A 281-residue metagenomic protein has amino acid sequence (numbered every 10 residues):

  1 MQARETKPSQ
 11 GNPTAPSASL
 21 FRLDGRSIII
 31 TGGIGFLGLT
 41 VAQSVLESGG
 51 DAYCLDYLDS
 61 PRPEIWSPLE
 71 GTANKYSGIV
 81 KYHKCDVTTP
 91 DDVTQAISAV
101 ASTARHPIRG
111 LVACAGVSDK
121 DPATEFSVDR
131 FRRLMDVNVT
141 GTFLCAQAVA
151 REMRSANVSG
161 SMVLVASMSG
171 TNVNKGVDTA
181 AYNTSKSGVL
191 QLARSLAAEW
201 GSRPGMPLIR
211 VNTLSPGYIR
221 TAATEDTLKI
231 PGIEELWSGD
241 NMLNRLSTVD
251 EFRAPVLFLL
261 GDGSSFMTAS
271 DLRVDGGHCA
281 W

Functional and structural regions predicted by a protein language model:
A3-S19, L257, T268-W281: Short C-terminal tail/terminal secondary-structure segment of NAD(P)H-dependent dehydrogenase/reductase domains
I34-G35: Conserved glycine-rich cofactor-binding loop
G50-W66: Conserved glycine-rich Rossmann-like NAD(P)H-binding loop of the short-chain dehydrogenase/reductase
C114-K120, G277: Conserved NAD(P)H cofactor-binding loop of Rossmann-fold oxidoreductase domains
P122-A123, S127-R133, D178, E234-W237: Substrate-binding pocket helix/loop in short-chain dehydrogenase/reductase
V163-G188, A193-R194, A198-G205, Y218: Catalytic loop of short-chain dehydrogenase/reductase
G205-R210, M267-A269: Short, small/polar-rich loop/turn modules that mediate ligand/substrate recognition or access, typified
